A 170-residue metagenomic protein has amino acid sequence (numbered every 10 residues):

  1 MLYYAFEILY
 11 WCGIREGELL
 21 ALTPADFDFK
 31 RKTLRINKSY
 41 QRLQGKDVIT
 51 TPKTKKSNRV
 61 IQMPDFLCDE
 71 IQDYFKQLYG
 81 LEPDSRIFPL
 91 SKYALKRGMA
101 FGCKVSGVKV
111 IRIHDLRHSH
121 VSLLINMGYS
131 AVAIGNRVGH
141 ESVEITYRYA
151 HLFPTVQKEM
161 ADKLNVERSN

Functional and structural regions predicted by a protein language model:
M1-E16, L20-L22, K30, F66 (+2 more regions): Basic, Lys/Arg- and aromatic-enriched nucleic-acid-binding interface segment
I8-L9, L123-L124, R137: Short alpha-helical segment immediately N-terminal to, or the first helix within, an HTH/HTH-like DNA-binding domain
E18, A133-N136: Acidic donor-binding helix in nucleotide-sugar-dependent glycosyltransferases
R31, Q44, T50-N58, Q62-L67 (+2 more regions): C-terminal secondary-structure termini that scaffold catalytic or DNA-interacting sites
R31, S39-R42, P64-K109: Active-site/catalytic core of tyrosine-dependent DNA strand-transfer enzymes
Y40, A131, V138-K163: Catalytic-site neighborhood detector that most strongly recognizes the C-terminal catalytic loop/helix of tyrosine
L90-S91, K109-G128: Short basic/aromatic active-site micro-motif
